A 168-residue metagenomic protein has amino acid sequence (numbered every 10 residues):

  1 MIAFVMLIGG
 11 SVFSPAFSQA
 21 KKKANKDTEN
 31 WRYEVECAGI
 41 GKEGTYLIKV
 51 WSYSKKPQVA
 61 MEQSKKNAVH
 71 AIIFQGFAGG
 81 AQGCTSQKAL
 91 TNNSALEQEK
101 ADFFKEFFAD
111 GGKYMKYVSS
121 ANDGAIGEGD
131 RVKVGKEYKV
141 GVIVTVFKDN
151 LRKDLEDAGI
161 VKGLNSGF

Functional and structural regions predicted by a protein language model:
M1-K21: Bacterial Sec-dependent N-terminal signal peptides
A16-F168: Domain-level marker for long, solvent-exposed, non-transmembrane regions
